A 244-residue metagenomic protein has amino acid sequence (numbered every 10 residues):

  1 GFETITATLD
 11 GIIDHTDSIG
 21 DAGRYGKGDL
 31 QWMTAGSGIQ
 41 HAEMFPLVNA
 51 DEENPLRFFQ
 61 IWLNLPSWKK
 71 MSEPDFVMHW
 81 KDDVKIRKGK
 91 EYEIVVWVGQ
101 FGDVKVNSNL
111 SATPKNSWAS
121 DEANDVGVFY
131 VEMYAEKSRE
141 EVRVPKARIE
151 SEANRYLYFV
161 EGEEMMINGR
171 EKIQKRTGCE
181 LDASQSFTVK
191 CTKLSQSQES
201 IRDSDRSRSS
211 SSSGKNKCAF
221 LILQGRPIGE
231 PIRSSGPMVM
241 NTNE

Functional and structural regions predicted by a protein language model:
G1-E244: Jelly-roll (double-stranded beta-helix
